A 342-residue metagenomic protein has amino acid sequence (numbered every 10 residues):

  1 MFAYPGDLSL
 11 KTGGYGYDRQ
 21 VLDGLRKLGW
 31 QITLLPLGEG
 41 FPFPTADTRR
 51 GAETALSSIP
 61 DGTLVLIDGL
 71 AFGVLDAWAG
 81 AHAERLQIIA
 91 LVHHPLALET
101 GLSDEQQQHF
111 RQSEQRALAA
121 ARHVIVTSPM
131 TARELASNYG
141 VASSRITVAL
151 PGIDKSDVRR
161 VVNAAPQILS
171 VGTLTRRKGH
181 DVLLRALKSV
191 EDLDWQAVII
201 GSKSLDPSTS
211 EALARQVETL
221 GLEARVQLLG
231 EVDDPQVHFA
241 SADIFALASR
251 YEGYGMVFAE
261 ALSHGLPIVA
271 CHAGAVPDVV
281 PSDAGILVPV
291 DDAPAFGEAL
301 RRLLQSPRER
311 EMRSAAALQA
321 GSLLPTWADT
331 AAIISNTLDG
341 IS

Functional and structural regions predicted by a protein language model:
E105-V124: Membrane-proximal helix-turn-helix segments that form the acceptor-binding/catalytic region of lipid-linked
M130, A149-G152: Carbohydrate-associated surface elements
R160-K178, L184-S189, V198-I200: Conserved donor-binding/catalytic core segment of Leloir-type glycosyltransferases
Q196-A212: Glycosyltransferase donor-sugar binding loop
S210-V232: Nucleotide-activated donor-binding/catalytic signature segment of Leloir-type glycosyltransferases, i.e., the conserved
R250: Aromatic "clamp/platform" in nucleotide-sugar-dependent glycosyltransferases that forms part of the donor/acceptor
P267-A270: Short hydrophobic beta-strand element within catalytic cores of glycosyltransferases and related nucleotide-activated
S282, I286-A293, R302-P307: Conserved acidic donor-binding segment of nucleotide-sugar-dependent glycosyltransferases
